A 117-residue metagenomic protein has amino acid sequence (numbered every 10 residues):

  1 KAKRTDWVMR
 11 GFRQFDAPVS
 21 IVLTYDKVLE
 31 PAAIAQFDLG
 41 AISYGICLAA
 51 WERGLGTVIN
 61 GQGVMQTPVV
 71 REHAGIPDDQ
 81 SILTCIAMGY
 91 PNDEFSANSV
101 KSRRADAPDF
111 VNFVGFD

Functional and structural regions predicted by a protein language model:
K1-D117: Acidic, surface-exposed loops and disordered segments
